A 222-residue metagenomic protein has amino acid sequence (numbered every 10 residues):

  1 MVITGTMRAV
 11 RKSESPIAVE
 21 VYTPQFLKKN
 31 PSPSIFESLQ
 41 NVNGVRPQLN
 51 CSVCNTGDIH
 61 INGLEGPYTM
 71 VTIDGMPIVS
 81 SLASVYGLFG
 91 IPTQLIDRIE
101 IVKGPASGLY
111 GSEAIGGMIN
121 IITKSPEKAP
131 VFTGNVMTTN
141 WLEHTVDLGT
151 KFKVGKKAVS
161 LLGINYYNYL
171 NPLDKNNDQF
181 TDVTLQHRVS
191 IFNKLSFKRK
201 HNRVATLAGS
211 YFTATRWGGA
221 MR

Functional and structural regions predicted by a protein language model:
V2-K28, D58, G66: N-terminal periplasmic "start-of-domain" segments of outer-membrane beta-barrel proteins
T6, G104, I122, N135-W141 (+2 more regions): Outer-membrane beta-barrel pore domains and translocons
V19, L27, L39, I99-I101 (+1 more regions): Non-catalytic regulatory/gating segments with a bias toward low-complexity or hydrophobic composition
F36-P77, D97: Extracytoplasmic beta-strand/coil segments of soluble accessory domains associated with Gram-negative outer-membrane
V53, G111, T139-L142, V183-H187: Short sequence motifs at beta-strands and strand-loop junctions characteristic of Gram-negative outer-membrane
H60, M76-K103: Short acidic/polar hinge/loop motifs at secondary-structure boundaries that mediate gating or recognition
G90-V131: A beta-strand signature from Gram-negative outer-membrane beta-barrel systems, especially the internal plug domain
N120, K128-A129, K151-R222: Periplasmic-side early beta-strands and strand-to-turn transitions of outer-membrane beta-barrels
